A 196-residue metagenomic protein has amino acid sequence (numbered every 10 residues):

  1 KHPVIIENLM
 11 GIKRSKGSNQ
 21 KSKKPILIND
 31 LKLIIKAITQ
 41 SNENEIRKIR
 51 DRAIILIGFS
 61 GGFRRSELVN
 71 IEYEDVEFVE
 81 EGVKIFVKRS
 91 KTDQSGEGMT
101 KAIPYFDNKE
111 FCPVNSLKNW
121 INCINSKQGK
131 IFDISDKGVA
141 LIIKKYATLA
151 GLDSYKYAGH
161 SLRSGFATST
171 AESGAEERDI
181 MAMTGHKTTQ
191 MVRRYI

Functional and structural regions predicted by a protein language model:
K1-I196: Extended, non-catalytic subsegments within catalytic or DNA/protein-binding/adaptor domains
